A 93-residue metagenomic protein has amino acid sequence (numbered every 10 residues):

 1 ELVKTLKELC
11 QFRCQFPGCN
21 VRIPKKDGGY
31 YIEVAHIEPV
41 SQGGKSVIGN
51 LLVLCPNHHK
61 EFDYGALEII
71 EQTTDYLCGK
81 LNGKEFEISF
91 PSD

Functional and structural regions predicted by a protein language model:
E1-V21, E38-G49, E85-I88: Short, charged surface segments at domain edges that flank catalytic/cofactor-binding sites
G18-I23, P56-H59: Cys/His-coordinated zinc-binding microdomains
V21-Y31: Short acidic alpha-helical/loop segments enriched in Asp/Glu that coordinate divalent cations
G29-D93: A detector for short metal-coordination/catalytic motifs
